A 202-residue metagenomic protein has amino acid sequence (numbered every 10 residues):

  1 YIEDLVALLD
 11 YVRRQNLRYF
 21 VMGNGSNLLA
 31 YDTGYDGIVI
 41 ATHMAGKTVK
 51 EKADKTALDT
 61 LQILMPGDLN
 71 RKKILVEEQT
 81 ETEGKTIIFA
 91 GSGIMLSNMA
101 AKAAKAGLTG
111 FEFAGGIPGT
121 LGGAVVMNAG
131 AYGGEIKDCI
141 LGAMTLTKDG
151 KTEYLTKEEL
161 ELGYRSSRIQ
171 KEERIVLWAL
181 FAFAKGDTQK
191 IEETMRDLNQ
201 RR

Functional and structural regions predicted by a protein language model:
I2, L29-K47, N70, V126-T156 (+1 more regions): Structural signature of FAD isoalloxazine-binding scaffolds in flavoprotein oxidoreductases
I2-L121: Anion-binding (especially nucleotide phosphate/pyrophosphate-binding) glycine-rich loop and adjoining beta-alpha core
E3, I94, N98, E112 (+3 more regions): Conserved active-site and cofactor/substrate-binding residues in soluble primary-metabolism enzymes
A7, N98-K102, G142, W178 (+1 more regions): Alpha-helical scaffold segments in soluble metabolic enzymes
N27-L28, E78, A100-A103, F111-G115 (+3 more regions): A generic local secondary-structure boundary/capping motif
L28, L146-R202: Phosphate/pyrophosphate- and phosphate-bearing ligand-binding catalytic cores of soluble enzymes
F89-G91, E112, V126, V176-W178 (+1 more regions): Conserved beta-strand segments that form the floor/walls of ligand-binding pockets within enzyme and binding domains
A103, L121, V125-A129, M144-T147 (+2 more regions): Short, well-ordered alpha-helical segments in soluble proteins
